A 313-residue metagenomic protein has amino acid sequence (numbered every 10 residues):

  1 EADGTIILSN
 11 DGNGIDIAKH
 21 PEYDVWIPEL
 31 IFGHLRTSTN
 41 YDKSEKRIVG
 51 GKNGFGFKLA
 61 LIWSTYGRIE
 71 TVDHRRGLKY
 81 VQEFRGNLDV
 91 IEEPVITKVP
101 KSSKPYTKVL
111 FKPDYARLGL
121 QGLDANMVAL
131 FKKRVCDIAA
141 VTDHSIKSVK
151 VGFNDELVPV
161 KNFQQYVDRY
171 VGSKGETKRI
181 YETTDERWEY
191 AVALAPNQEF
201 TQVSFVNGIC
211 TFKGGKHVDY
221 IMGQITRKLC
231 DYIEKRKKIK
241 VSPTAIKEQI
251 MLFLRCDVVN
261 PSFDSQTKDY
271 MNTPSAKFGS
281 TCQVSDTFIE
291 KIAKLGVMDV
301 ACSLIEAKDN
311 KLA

Functional and structural regions predicted by a protein language model:
A2-E22, S38-R169: GHKL-type ATPase core
G4, D24-P28, G51-L59, W63 (+13 more regions): Helical mechanochemical/support elements of P-loop NTPase systems and associated helical scaffolds
T5, E29-N40, K108, A191-V203 (+1 more regions): Active-site-adjacent bridging/hinge elements
N13, H20-S38, V81-S102, A125-R134 (+2 more regions): Extended active-site and interfacial segments that coordinate phosphate-rich ligands in large catalytic machineries
N13-I17, G33-N40, S64-V72, D114 (+6 more regions): Non-catalytic alpha-helical coupling and interface elements of nucleotide-dependent molecular machines and regulators
E92-I96, A129-A140, H144-D269: GHKL/Histidine-kinase-like ATPase module
P243-K311: Extended, well-ordered alpha-helical scaffold/bundle regions in very large, multi-domain proteins
